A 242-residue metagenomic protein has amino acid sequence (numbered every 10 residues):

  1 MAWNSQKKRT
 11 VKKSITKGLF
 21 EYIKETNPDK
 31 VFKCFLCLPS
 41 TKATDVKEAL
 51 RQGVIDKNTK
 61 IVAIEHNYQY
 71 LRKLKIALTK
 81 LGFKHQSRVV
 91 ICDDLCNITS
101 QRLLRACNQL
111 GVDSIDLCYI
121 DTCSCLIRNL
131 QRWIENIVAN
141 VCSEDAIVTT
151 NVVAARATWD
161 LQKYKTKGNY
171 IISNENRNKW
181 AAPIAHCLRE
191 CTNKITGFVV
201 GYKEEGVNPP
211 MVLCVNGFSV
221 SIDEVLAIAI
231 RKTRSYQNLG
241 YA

Functional and structural regions predicted by a protein language model:
W3-L103: SAM cofactor-binding core of SAM-dependent methyltransferases, primarily the Rossmann-like beta-alpha-beta module
K13, K17-T26, K33-E48, K179-A242: Rossmann-like AdoMet/SAM-dependent catalytic core
F32, S114-I115, D145: Local beta-strand N-terminus motif with an aromatic residue
Q52-D56, I137-S143: Short, conserved loop/helix-junction motifs that constitute active-site signature segments in enzyme catalytic cores
L103-L117: A short acidic, Gly/Pro-enriched loop at the edge of an enzyme's catalytic core that lines a small-molecule cofactor
S124-A139: A short, conserved alpha-helix within the catalytic core of class I
C142-A157: Conserved beta-strand signature within the Rossmann-like core of class I S-adenosyl-L-methionine
K163-A182: Acidic, Ser/Thr-rich peripheral helices and adjacent loops at domain boundaries
